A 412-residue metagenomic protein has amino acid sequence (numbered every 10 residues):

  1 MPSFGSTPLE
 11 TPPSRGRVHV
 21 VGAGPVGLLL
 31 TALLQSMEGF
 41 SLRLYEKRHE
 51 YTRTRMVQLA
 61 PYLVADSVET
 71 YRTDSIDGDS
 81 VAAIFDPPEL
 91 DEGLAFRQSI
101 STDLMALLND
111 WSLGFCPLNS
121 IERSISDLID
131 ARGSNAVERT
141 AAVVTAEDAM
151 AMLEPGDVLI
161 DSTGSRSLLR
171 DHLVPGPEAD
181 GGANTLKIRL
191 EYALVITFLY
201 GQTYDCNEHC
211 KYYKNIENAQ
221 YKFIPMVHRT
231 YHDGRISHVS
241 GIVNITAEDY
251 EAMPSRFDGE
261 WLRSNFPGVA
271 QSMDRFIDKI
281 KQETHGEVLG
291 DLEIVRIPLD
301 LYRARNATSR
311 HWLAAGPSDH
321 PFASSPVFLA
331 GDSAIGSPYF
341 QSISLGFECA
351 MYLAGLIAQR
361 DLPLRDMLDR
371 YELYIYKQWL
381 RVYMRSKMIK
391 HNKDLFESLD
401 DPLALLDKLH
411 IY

Functional and structural regions predicted by a protein language model:
P2-S6, V68, F340, G355-Y412: C-terminal helical "tail/cap" subdomain of flavin- and related membrane-associated enzymes
T7-V26, R43: Beta1/beta-strand and adjacent pyrophosphate-binding region of the FAD-binding site in flavoprotein oxidoreductases
H19-A23, L33-M56: Glycine-rich FAD pyrophosphate-binding loop
K47-D130: Active-site-adjacent segment of FAD-dependent monooxygenases/related oxidoreductases
I129-A146: A conserved beta-strand/loop element that lines the FAD pocket in flavoprotein oxidoreductases
D161-A179: Flavin (primarily FAD) binding-site architecture
H209-T308: Conserved FAD/dinucleotide-binding core of flavoprotein oxidoreductases
L299-F340, L362-P363: FAD-binding beta-loop-beta segment adjacent to the flavin cofactor pocket
